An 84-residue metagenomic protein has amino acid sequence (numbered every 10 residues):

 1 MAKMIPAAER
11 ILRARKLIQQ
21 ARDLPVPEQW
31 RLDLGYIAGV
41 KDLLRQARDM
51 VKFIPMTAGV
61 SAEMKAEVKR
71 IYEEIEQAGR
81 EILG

Functional and structural regions predicted by a protein language model:
M1-G84: Long, charged/polar, soluble alpha-helical segments
